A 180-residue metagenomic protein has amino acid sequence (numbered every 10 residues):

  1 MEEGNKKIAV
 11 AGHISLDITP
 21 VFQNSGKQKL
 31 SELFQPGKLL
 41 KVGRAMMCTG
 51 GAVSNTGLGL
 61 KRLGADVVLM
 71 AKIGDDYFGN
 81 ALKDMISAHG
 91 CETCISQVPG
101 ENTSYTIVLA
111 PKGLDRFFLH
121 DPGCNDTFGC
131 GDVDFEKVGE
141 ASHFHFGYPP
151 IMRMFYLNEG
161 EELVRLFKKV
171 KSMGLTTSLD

Functional and structural regions predicted by a protein language model:
M1-M70, Y77-A81, A88: Glycine-rich phosphate/adenosyl-contacting loop at the front of the ribokinase-like
E2-F22, D84-V98, A110-D180: Ribokinase/PfkB-type carbohydrate-kinase core domain
A52, K72, P149-I151: Short strand-loop junctions, especially beta-strand C-caps/beta-turns that link beta-sheets to coils or alpha-helices
M70-I73, P122-C124: Short, highly charged low-complexity linear segments
A71-D75, T93-N102: Beta-strand->loop->alpha-helix junctions that form or flank phosphate-binding loops in nucleotide-handling enzymes
